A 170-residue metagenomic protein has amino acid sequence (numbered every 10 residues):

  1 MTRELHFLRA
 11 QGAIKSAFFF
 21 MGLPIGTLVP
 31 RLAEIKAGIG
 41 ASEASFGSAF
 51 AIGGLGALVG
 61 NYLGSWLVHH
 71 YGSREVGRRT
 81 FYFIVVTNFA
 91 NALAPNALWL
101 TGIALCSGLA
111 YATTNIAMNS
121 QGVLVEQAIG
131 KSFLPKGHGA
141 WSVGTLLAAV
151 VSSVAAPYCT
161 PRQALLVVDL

Functional and structural regions predicted by a protein language model:
R3-A37, L105-C106: Pair of pore-lining "gating" transmembrane helices in MFS-fold secondary transporters
A17, T87, L98-S107: Paired small-residue
G40, G72, L93-L98: Helix-breaking motifs and short loop linkers at transmembrane-helix boundaries and internal kinks in secondary membrane
S48-W66: Central cavity-lining transmembrane alpha-helices of secondary-active solute carriers, predominantly the Major
R74-G77: Primarily marks hydrophobic transmembrane alpha-helices of the MFS/SLC 12-helix fold
Y82-P95: C-terminal ends and interior cores of transmembrane alpha-helices in multi-pass membrane transporters/permeases
W99, G137-L170: Helix-loop-helix hairpin linking two adjacent transmembrane segments in secondary transporters
I103-A140: Cytoplasmic helix-loop-helix junction between adjacent transmembrane helices in 12-TM secondary transporters
